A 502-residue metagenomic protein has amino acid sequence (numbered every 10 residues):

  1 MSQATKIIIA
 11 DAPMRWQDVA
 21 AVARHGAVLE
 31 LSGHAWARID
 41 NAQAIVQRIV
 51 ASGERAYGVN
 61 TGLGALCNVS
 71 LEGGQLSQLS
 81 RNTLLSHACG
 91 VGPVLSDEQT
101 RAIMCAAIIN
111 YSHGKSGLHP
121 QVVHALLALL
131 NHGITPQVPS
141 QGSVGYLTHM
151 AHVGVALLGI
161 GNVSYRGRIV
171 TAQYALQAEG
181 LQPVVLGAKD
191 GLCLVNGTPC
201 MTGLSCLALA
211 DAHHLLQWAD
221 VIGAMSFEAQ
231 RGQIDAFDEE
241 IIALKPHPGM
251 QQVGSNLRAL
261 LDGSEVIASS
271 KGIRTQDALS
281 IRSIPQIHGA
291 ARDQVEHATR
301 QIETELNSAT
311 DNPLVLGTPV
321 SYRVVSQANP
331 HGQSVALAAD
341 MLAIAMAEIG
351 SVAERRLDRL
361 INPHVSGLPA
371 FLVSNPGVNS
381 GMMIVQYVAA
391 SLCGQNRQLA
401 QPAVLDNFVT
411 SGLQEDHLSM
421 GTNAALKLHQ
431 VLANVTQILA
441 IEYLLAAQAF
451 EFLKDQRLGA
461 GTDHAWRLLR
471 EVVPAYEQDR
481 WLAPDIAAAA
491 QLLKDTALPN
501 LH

Functional and structural regions predicted by a protein language model:
S2-A27, L31-R38, A42-V50, L76 (+2 more regions): C-terminal auxiliary extensions adjacent to catalytic cores
S2-V28, G33, A37-R48, N68 (+4 more regions): Alpha-helical scaffold/interaction cores of sigma-54-like transcription cofactors and many family A DNA polymerases
Y57-N82, S86-I109, Q137-I160, R168-I169 (+2 more regions): FAD-binding core of FAD-dependent oxidoreductases, characterized by glycine-rich FAD pyrophosphate-binding loops
